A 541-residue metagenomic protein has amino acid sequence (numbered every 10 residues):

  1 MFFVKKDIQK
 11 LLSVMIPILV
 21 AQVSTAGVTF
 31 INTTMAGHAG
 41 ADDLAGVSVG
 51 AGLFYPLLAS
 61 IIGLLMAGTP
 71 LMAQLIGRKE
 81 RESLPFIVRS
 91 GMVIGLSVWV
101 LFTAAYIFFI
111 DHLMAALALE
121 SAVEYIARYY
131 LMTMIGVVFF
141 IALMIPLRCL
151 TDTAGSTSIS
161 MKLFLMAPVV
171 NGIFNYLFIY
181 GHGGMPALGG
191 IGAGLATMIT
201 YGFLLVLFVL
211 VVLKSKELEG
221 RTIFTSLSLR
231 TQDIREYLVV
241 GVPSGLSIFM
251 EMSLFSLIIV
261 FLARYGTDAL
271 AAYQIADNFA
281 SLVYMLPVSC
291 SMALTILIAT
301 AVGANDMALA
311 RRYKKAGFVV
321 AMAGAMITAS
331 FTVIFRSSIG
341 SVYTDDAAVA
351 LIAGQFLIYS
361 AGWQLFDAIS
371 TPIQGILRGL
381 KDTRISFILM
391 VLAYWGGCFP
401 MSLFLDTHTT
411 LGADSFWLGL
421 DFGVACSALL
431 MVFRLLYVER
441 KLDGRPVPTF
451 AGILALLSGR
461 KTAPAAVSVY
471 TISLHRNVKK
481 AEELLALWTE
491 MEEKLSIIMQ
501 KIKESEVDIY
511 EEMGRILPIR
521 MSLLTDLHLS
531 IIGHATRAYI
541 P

Functional and structural regions predicted by a protein language model:
M1-I18, M72-F139, M185-V242, I298-W363 (+1 more regions): Short alpha-helical transmembrane segments in multi-pass integral membrane proteins
Q9-T69, A73, V242-L262: Signature of the first transmembrane helix
S13-T29, T133, A167, T200-L204 (+4 more regions): Transmembrane helical elements of multi-pass membrane transporters/channels
V23, G27-A45, M114-S121, L177-L188 (+4 more regions): Helix-terminus/linker motif at the lipid-water interface of multi-pass membrane proteins
A36-Y55, I87, A122-I126, G190-I191 (+5 more regions): Interfacial/gating helices of multi-pass transporter permease domains
L44-A104, I141-S160, I259, L270-R336 (+2 more regions): Small-residue-rich hydrophobic transmembrane alpha-helices
L65, M134-D152, S160-N171, A193-F208 (+5 more regions): Short runs within selected transmembrane alpha-helices of multi-pass transporters and secretion channels
Y470-R476, K480, K503-P541: Long, low-complexity or tandemly repetitive, helically biased scaffold regions used for multimeric assembly/adhesion
